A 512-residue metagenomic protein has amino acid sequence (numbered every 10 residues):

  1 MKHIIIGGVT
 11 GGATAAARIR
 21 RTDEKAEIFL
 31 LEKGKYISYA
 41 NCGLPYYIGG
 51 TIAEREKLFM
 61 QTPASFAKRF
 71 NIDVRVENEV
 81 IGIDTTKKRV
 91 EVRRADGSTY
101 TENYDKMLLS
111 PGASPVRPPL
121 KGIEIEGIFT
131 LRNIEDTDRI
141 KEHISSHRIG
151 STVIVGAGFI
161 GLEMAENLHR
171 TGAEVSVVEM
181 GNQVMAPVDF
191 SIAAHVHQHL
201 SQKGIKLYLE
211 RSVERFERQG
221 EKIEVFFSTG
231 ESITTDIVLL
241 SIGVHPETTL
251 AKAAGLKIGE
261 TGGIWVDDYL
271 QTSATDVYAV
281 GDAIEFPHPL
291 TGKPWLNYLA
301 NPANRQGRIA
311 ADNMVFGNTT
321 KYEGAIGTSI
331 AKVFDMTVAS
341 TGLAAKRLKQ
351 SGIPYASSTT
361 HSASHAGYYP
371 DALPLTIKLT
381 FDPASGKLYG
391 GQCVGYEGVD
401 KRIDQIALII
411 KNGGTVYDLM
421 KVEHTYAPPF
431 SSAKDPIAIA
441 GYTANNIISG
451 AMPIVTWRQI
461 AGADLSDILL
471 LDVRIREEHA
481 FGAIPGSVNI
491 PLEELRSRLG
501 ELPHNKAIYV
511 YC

Functional and structural regions predicted by a protein language model:
M1, R21, A283-E397, P428 (+3 more regions): Mid-to-C-terminal Rossmann-like scaffold of FAD/NAD(P)H-dependent oxidoreductases
M1-D73, V116, A165-V188, A325 (+3 more regions): Beta1-alpha1 glycine-rich phosphate/pyrophosphate-binding loop at the start of Rossmann-like nucleotide-binding domains
I5-I6, E102-G112, V155, I233-G243 (+2 more regions): Short hydrophobic core segments
K25-E27, R69, R75-G97, E102 (+1 more regions): A Rossmann-like FAD-binding core segment of flavoenzymes
F59, S151-V153, F159-E217, N297-A303 (+2 more regions): Rossmann-like dinucleotide-binding cores of NAD(P)H-dependent redox enzymes
L109-T171, K206, E260, V266-D268 (+1 more regions): Glycine-rich dinucleotide-binding loop and its adjacent helix/turn
E124-R148, F226, E231-D312, Q405 (+1 more regions): FAD-site-proximal beta/loop scaffold in flavoenzymes
R496-C512: Catalytic cysteine-centered active loop of the rhodanese-like fold, especially the PTP/DSP P-loop
